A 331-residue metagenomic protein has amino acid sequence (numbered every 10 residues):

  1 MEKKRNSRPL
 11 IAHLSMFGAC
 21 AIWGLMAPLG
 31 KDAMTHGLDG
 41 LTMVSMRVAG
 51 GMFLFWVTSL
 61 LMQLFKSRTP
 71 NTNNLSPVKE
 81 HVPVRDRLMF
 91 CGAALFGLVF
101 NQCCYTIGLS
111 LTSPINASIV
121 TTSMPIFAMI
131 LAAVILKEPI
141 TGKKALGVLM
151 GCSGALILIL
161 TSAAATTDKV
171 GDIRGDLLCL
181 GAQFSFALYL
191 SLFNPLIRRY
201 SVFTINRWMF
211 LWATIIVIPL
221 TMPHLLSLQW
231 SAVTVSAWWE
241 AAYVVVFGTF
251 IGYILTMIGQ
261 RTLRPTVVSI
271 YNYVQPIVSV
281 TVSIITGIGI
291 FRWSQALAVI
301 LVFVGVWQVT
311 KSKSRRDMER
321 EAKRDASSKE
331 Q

Functional and structural regions predicted by a protein language model:
M1-R47, D168-P195, I215, P219 (+2 more regions): Glycine-/small-residue-enriched transmembrane alpha-helix faces in small-molecule transporters and effluxers
R8-H13, G37-S45, V82-D86, L160-S185 (+2 more regions): Juxtamembrane helix-entry segments on the extracytoplasmic side of multipass membrane proteins
I22, M26-A27, W56, M62-T121 (+2 more regions): Specific transmembrane alpha-helical segments of multi-pass solute transporters/efflux pumps, especially DMT/EamA
A33, M43, R47, G108 (+8 more regions): Hydrophobic/aromatic residues within transmembrane alpha-helices of multi-pass small-molecule transporters
H36-F100, F127, S185-L192, R207-L226 (+2 more regions): Transmembrane alpha-helices of multi-pass small-molecule transport proteins
M46, L98, Q102, N116-S123 (+2 more regions): Helix-helix packing/entry segments at the starts of transmembrane helices
F55, L131, I140-S162, V217 (+3 more regions): Hydrophobic transmembrane alpha-helices of multi-pass small-molecule transport proteins
D86-G92, I140-S153, Y200-M209: Cytoplasmic-side transmembrane-helix entry/capping segments in multi-pass membrane proteins
